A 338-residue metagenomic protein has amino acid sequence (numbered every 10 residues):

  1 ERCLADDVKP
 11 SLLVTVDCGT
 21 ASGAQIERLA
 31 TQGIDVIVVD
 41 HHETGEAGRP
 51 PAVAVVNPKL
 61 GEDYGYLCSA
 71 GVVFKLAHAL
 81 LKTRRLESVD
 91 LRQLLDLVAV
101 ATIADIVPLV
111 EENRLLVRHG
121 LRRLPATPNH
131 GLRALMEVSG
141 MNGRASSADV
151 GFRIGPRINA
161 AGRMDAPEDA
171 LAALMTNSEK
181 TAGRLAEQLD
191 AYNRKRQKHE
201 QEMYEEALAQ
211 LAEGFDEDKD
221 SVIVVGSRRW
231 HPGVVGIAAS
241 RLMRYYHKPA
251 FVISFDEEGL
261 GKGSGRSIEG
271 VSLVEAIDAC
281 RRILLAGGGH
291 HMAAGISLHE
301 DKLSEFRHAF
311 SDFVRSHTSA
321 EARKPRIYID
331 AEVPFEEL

Functional and structural regions predicted by a protein language model:
E1-L12, Q32, P51, K82-L303 (+3 more regions): Hydrophobic helix-and-loop "lid/oligomerization" segment in the mid-to-C-terminal part of catalytic domains
E1-V72, R92-Q93: Hydrophobic, small-residue-rich alpha-helical packing segments that form membrane-like cores
V16-C18, V39-H42, P58-K59, L76 (+4 more regions): Fold-independent oxyanion-binding glycine-rich loops and adjacent beta-strand/coil segments at enzyme active sites
V38, C68-G71, A79, L95-T102 (+1 more regions): Acidic, glycine-enriched active-site microenvironments
G45-G48, G214-E217, E321-R323: Flexible hinge/switch segments at interdomain interfaces of large molecular machines
K75-T83: Active-site/ligand-binding-proximal alpha/beta "capping" segment
F313-R323: Flexible helix-coil linker/hinge segments at domain or subdomain boundaries
R323-I327, A331-L338: Accessory interdomain/linker segments of ATP-dependent helicases and helicase-like nucleic-acid enzymes that mediate
